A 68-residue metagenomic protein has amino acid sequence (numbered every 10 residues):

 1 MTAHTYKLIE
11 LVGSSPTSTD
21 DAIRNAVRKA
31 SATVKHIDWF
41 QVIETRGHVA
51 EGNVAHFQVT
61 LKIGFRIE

Functional and structural regions predicted by a protein language model:
H4-W39: Short, well-ordered alpha-helical segments
K35-V49: Charge-dense, low-complexity polyampholytic segments
T45-E68: A cross-kingdom feature marking charged/low-complexity
